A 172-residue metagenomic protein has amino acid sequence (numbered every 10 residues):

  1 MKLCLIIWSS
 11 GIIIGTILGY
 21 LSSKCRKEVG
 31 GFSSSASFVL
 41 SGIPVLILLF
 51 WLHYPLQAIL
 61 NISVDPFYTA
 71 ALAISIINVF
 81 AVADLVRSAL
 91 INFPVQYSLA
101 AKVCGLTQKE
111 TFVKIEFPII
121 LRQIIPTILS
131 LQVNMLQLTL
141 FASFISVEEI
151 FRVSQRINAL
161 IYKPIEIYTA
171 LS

Functional and structural regions predicted by a protein language model:
M1-S172: Transmembrane alpha-helices and adjacent helix-loop boundaries
